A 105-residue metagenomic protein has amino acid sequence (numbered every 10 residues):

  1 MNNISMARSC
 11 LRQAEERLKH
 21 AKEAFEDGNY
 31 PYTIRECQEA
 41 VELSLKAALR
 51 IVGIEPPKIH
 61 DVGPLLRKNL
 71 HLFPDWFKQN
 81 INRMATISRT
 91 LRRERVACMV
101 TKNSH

Functional and structural regions predicted by a protein language model:
M1-H105: Terminal alpha-helical segments
